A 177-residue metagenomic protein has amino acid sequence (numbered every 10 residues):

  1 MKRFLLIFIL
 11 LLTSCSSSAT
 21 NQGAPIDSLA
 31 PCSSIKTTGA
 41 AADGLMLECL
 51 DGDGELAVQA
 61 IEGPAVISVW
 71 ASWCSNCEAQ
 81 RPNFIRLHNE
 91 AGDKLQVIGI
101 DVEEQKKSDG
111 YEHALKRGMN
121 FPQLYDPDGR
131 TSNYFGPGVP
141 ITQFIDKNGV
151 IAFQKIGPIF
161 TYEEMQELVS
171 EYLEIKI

Functional and structural regions predicted by a protein language model:
M1-E48, E167, I177: N-terminal targeting signals for export/organelle localization
A40-A42, I61-E62, G92, P137: Extracytoplasmic
G44-A65: A short beta-strand-turn-helix
E62-P64, D93-Q96, N120-F121: Loop/turn elements at helix/coil->beta-strand transitions in domains of secreted/extracellular proteins
G63-A65, W70-W73, G138: Short pre-active-site segment immediately N-terminal to redox-active cysteine/selenocysteine motifs in thiol-based
V66-I67, V97, T142: Hydrophobic beta-strand anchors of alpha/beta hydrolase catalytic cores
E78-R117, P127-N133: Structural microenvironment flanking redox-active thiols in thiol-disulfide oxidoreductases
E112-N120, D126-I177: Thiol/disulfide oxidoreductase modules built on the thioredoxin-like
